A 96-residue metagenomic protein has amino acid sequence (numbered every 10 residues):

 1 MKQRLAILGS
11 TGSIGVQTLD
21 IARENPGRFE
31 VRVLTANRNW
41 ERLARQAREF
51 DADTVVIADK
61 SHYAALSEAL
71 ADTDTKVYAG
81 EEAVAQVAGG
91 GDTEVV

Functional and structural regions predicted by a protein language model:
M1-V55: N-terminal Rossmann-like dinucleotide-binding module
W40-L43, S61-L66: Short, charged/polar "capping" segments at the starts of alpha-helices and the immediately preceding loops
V55-V56, V96: Short glycine-rich phosphate-binding loop at a beta-alpha junction
S67-E94: A structured beta-alpha segment of the ubiquitous adenosine-cofactor-binding alpha/beta core
